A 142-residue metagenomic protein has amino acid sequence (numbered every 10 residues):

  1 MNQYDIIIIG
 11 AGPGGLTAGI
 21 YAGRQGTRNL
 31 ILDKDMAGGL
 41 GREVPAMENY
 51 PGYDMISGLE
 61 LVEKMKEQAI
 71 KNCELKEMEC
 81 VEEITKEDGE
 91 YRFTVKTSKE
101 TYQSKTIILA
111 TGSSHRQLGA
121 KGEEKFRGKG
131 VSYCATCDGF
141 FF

Functional and structural regions predicted by a protein language model:
M1-I9, K76-F142: FAD-binding core/adjacent interface of flavoenzyme oxidoreductases
I7, G23-E43: Glycine-rich FAD pyrophosphate-binding loop
G12: Glycine-rich NAD(P) Rossmann-fold beta1-alpha1 loop
G15-L16: N-terminal Rossmann-fold NAD(P) dinucleotide-binding loop
Q25, M47-E48, E123-R127: Glycine-rich, phosphate-binding/catalytic loops in enzymes
D35-M36, M55, T136-C137: Short, acidic/turn-prone active-site loops that include or flank metal/cofactor- and phosphate-binding residues
R42-T101: N-terminal Rossmann-like dinucleotide/flavin-binding domain of flavoprotein oxidoreductases that bind FAD/FMN
